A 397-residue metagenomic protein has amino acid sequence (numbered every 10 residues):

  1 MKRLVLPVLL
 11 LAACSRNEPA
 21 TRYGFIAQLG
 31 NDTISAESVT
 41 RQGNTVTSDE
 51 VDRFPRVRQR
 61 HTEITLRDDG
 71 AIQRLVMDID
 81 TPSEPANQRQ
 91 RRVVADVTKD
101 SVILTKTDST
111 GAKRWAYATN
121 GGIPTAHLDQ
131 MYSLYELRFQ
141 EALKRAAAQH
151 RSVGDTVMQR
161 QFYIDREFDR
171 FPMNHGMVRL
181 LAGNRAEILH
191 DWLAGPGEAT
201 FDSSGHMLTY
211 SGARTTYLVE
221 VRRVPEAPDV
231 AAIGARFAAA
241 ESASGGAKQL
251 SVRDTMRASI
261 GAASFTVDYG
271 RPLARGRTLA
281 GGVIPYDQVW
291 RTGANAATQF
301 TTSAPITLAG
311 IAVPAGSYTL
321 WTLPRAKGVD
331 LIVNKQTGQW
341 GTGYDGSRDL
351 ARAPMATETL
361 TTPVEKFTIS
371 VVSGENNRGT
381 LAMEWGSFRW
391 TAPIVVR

Functional and structural regions predicted by a protein language model:
M1-P7: Sec-dependent signal peptide recognition, specifically the positively charged N-region followed immediately by
L11-A13: C-terminal motif of bacterial Sec signal peptides marking the signal peptidase cleavage site
S15-N17: Bacterial signal peptide processing site
A20-T21, D32-T33, Q90-E187: Solvent-exposed helix/loop surface patches that form functional interfaces
T21-R22, A240-G261, N295-P305: Short acidic, Pro/Gly- and aromatic-enriched capping/linker segments at domain boundaries
V39-A71, R275-R291: N-terminal, post-signal-peptide region of Sec/Tat-exported proteins
R58-L137, P196, L208-G234, A258: Contiguous hydrophobic, core-forming segments of folded domains
G246, D268-A315, W321-R397: Extended, well-structured beta-strand/loop surface patches that form recognition or cofactor-anchoring regions within
